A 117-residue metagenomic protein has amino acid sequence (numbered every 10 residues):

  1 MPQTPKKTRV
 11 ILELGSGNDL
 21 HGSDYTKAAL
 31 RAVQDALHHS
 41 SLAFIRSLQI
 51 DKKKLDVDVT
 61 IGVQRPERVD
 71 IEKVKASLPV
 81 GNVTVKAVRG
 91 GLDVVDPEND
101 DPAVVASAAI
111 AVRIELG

Functional and structural regions predicted by a protein language model:
P5-Q49, G62-V69, A109-G117: Conserved mixed alpha/beta catalytic, RNA-binding, or beta-rich assembly cores of soluble enzyme, regulatory
D24-K27, E72-V74, E98-D101: Surface-exposed beta-strand edges and their flanking turn/coil or helix-capping segments
A29-Q34, A76-G81, A106: Short, low-complexity, polar/charged sequence segments that are solvent-exposed and flexible
D51-L55: Short, charge-patterned binding micro-sites
V57-T60: Extended hydrophobic secondary-structure segments that form protein cores and membrane-embedded regions
G62-R89: Short, hydrophobic/π-rich interface segment
V80-G117: C-terminal edge-of-domain segments
